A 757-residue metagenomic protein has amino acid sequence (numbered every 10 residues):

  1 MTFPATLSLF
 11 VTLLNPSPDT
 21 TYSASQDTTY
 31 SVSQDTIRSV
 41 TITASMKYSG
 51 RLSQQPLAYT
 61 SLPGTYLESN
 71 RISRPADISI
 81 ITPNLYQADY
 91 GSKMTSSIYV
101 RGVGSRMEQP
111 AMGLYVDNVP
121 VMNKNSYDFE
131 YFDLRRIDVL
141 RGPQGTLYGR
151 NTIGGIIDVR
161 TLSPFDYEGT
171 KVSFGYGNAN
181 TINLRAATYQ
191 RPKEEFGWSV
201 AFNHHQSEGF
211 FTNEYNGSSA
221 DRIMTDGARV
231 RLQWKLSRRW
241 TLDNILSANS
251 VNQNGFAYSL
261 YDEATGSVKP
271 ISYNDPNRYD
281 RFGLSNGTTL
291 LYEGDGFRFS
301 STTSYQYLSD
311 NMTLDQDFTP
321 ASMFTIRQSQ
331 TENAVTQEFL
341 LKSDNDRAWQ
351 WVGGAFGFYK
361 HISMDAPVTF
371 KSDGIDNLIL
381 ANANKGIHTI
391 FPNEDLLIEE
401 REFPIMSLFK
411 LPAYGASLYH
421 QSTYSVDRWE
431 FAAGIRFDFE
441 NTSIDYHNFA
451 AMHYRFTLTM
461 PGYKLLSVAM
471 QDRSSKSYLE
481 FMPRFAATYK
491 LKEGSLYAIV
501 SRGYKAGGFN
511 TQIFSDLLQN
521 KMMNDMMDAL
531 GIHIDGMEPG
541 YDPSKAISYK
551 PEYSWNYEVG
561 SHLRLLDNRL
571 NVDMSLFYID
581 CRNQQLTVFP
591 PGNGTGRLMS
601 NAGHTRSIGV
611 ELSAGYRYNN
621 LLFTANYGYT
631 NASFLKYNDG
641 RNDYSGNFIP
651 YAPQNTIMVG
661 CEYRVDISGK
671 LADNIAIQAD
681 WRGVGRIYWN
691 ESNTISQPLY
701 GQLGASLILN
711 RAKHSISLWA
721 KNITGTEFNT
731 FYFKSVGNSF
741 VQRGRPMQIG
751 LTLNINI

Functional and structural regions predicted by a protein language model:
S25, K342, D346-V352, F358 (+5 more regions): Gram-negative outer-membrane beta-barrel transporters
T36-N70, S96-S97: N-terminal periplasmic "start-of-domain" segments of outer-membrane beta-barrel proteins
Y59, A76-V119: Extracytoplasmic beta-strand/coil segments of soluble accessory domains associated with Gram-negative outer-membrane
P75-I78, S97-G102, Y115, V139 (+3 more regions): N-terminal periplasmic accessory domains that precede and gate Gram-negative outer-membrane beta-barrel machines
D117-P143: Short acidic/polar hinge/loop motifs at secondary-structure boundaries that mediate gating or recognition
G169-K171, Y176-S207, Y215-Q253, L284-N286 (+5 more regions): Transmembrane beta-barrel wall of Gram-negative outer-membrane proteins
Q233-S237, S247, L341-D344, F356-F358 (+2 more regions): Structural signature of Gram-negative outer-membrane beta-barrels, strongest in the C-terminal barrel of TonB-dependent
S329-G354, A498, Y616, F648-I757: Conserved C-terminal beta-signal and adjacent last beta-strands/turns of outer-membrane beta-barrel proteins
